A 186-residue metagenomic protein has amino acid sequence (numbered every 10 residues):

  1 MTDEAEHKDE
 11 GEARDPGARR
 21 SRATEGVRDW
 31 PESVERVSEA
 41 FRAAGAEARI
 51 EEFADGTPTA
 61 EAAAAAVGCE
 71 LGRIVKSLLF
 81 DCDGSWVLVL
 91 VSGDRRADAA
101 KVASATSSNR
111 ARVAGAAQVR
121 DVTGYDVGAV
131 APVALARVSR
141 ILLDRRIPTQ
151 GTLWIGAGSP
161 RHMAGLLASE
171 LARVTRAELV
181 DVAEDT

Functional and structural regions predicted by a protein language model:
T2-T186: Extended, low-hydrophobicity, polar/charged segments
